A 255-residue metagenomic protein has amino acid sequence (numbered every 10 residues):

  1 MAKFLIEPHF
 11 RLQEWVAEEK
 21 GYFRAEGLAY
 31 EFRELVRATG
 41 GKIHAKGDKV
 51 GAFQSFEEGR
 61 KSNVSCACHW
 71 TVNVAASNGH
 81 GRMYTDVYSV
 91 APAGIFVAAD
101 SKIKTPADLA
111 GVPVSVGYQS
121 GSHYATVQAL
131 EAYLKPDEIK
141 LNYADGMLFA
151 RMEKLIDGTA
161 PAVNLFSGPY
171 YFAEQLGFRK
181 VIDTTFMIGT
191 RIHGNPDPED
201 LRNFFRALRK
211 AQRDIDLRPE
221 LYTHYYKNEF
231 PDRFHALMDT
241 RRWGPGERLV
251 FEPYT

Functional and structural regions predicted by a protein language model:
M1-P136, P161-S167, K180-V181: Short, glycine-/small- and polar/acidic-enriched structural segments that line small-molecule recognition paths
L12, S89-A99, E174-Q212, P245: Periplasmic-binding protein-like
F32, L141-Y143: A structural preference for short, hydrophobic beta-strand core positions in alpha/beta folds
A52-S55, L148-L155: Short, hydrophobic alpha-helical packing/hinge segments within bilobed ligand-binding/sensory domains
V112, A129, Y133, K154 (+3 more regions): Structured segments of extracytoplasmic/periplasmic soluble domains in secreted or envelope-associated proteins
P136, Y143-M152, L165-E174: Active-site glycine-rich loop that binds ribose-phosphate moieties when present
P198-T255: Secondary-structure end/capping motifs
